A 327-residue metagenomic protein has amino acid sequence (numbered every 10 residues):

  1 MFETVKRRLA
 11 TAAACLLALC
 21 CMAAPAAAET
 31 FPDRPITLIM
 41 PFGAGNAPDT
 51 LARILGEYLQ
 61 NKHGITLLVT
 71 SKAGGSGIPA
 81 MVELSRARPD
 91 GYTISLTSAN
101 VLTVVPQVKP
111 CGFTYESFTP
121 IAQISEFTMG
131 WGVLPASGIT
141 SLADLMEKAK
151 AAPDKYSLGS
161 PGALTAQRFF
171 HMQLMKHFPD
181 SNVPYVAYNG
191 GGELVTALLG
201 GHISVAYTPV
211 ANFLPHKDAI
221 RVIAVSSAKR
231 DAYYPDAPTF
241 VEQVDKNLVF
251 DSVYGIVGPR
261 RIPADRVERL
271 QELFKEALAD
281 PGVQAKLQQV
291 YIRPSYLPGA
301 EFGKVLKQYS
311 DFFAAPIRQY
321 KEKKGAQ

Functional and structural regions predicted by a protein language model:
M1-R7: N-terminal secretory signal peptides that target proteins for export/translocation
A12-M22: Bacterial N-terminal signal peptides
M22-A28: Sec/Tat signal peptide C-region and signal peptidase I cleavage site
A28-S117, K155, H177-Y207, N212-H216 (+2 more regions): N-terminal (or domain-start) structured segment
D33-P35, D265-Q327: An extracytoplasmic/periplasmic, membrane-proximal ligand-sensing/linker region
E83-Y92, P106-E193, F240-E242, V249 (+1 more regions): Hinge/capping helix and adjacent helix->loop/strand transition within the periplasmic-binding protein
A99-N100, E126, A136, A211 (+2 more regions): Solvent-exposed coil/turn segments that connect beta secondary-structure elements in extracytoplasmic/periplasmic
L194-V244: Anionic-ligand binding region
